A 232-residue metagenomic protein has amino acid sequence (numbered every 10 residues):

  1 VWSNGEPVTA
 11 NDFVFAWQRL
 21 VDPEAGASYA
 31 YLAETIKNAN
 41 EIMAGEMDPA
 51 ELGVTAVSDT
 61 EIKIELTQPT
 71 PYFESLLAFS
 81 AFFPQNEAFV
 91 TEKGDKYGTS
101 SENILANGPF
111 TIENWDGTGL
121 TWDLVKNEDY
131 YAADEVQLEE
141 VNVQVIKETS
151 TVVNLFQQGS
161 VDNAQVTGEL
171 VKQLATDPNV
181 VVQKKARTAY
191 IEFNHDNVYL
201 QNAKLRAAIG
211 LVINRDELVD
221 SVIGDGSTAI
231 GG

Functional and structural regions predicted by a protein language model:
W2-S3, Y130-A133, N197-L205: Short helix-loop capping/hinge motifs at secondary-structure junctions, enriched in acidic/polar residues
P7-V14, A27-A88: Surface-exposed binding/hinge segments that line and control ligand-binding clefts or catalytic entry sites
N11-R19, P71, S75, E139 (+8 more regions): Solvent-exposed, polar/charged alpha-helical surfaces in well-ordered, non-transmembrane soluble domains, broadly
F13, Q18, D59-T60, T67-P71 (+9 more regions): Solvent-exposed coil/turn segments that connect beta secondary-structure elements in extracytoplasmic/periplasmic
G26, Q165-G232: Local pocket/hinge segments that shape ligand/substrate recognition
P49, L66-V136, E140: Gly/Pro-rich hinge or "lid" segments in bacterial periplasmic/extracellular proteins
T99, I104, K126-L174, K204 (+1 more regions): Ligand-site clamp/hinge motif
